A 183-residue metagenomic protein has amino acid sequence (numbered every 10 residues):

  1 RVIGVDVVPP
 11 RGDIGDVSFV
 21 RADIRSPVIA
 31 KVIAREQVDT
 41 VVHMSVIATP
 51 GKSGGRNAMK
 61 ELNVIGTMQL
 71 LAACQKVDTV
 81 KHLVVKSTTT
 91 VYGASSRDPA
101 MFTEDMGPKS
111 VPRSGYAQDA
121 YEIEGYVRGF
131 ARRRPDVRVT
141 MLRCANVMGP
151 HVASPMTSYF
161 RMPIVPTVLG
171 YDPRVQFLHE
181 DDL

Functional and structural regions predicted by a protein language model:
V2-R11: Conserved glycine-rich Rossmann-like NAD(P)H-binding loop of the short-chain dehydrogenase/reductase
V5, V20-A22: Cofactor-binding loops of NAD(P)H-dependent oxidoreductases, dominated by short-chain dehydrogenase/reductases
R11, I24-I65, A73-K76, A94: NAD(P)H-binding glycine-rich loop region in Rossmannoid oxidoreductase-like domains and their noncatalytic homologs
T40, I65-Q69, P108, E122-I123 (+1 more regions): Conserved cofactor-binding/catalytic machinery of classical short-chain dehydrogenase/reductase
M68-Y116: Conserved Rossmann-fold NAD(P)-dependent oxidoreductase catalytic core, especially the SDR/UDP-sugar
V111-T140: Active-site Tyr-X1-5-Lys
F130-D182: NAD(P)-dependent short-chain dehydrogenase/reductase
